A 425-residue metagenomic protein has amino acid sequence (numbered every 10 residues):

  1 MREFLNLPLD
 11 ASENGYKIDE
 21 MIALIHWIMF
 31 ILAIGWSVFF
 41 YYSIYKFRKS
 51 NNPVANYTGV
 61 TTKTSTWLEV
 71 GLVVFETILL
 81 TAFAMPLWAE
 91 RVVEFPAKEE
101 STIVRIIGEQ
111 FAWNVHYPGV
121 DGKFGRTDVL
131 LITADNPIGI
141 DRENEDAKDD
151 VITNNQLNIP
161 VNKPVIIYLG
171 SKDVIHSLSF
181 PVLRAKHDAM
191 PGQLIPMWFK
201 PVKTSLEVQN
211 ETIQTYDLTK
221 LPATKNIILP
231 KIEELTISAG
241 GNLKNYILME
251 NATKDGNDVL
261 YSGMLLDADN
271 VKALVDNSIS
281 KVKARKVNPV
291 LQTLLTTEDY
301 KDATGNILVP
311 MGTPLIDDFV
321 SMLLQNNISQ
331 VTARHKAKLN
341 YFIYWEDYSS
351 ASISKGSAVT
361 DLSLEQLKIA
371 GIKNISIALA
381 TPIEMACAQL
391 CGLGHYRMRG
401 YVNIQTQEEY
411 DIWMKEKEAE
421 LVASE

Functional and structural regions predicted by a protein language model:
R2-I22, Y45-K220, L379-E425: Non-transmembrane, membrane-proximal soluble domains of secreted or membrane proteins
I22-G35: Alpha-helical transmembrane segments
M29, I167, G263, G356 (+1 more regions): Short alpha-helical segments in extracytoplasmic peptidoglycan/chitin-binding modules and envelope-associated proteins
A33-S50: Alpha-helical transmembrane segments
F40, T66-V73, N270, F319: Generic hydrophobic, aliphatic-rich segments that mediate packing or membrane embedding
I213-A380: Intrinsically disordered, low-complexity regulatory segments
